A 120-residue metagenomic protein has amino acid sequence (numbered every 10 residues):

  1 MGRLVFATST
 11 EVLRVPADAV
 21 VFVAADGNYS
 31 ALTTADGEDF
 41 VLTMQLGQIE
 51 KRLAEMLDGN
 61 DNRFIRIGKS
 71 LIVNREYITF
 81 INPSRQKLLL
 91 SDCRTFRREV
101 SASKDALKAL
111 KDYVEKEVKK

Functional and structural regions predicted by a protein language model:
M1-K120: Basic, polyanion-interacting recognition surfaces, primarily in bacterial LytTR/OmpR-type DNA-binding effector domains
